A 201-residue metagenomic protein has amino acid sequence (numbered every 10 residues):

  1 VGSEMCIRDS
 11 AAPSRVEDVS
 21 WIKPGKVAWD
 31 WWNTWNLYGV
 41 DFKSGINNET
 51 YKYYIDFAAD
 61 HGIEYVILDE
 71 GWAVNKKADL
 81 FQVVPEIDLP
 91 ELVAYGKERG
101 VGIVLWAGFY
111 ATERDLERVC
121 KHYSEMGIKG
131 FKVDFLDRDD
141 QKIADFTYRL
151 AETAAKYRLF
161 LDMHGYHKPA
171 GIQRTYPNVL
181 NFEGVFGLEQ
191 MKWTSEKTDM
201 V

Functional and structural regions predicted by a protein language model:
G2-C6: Short, small-residue-biased leader/transition segments that mark boundaries at the very start of proteins
R8-F57, H61: An acidic-aromatic substrate-binding cleft motif
V27-K43, G62-V66, L89-G96, F186-S195: Charged, low-complexity, helix/coiled-coil-prone segments
W29-W31, N36-E49, V66-F81, G100-V101: Pre-Walker A segment
N48-G71, Y123-G127: Catalytic domains of carbohydrate-active enzymes, especially glycoside hydrolases
E70-V201: Aromatic- and carboxylate-enriched substrate-binding clefts and catalytic-loop regions of carbohydrate-active enzymes
